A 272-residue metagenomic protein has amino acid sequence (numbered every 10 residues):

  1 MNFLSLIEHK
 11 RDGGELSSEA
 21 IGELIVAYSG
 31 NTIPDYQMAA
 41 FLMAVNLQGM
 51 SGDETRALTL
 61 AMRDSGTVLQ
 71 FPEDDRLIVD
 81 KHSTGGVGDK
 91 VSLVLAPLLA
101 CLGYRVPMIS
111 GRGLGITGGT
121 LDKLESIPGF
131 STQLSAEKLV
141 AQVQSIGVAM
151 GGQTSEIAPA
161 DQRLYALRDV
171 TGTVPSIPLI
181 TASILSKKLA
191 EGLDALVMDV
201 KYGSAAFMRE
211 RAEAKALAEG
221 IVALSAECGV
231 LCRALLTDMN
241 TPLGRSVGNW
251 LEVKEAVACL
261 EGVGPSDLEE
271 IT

Functional and structural regions predicted by a protein language model:
M1-G88: Acidic, glycine/proline-rich low-complexity segments that act as flexible tails and inter-domain linkers
L6-H9, E15, D64, G103 (+2 more regions): Glycine-rich anion-binding loops and their surrounding alpha/beta cores
E19, L42, K90-V140, Q144 (+2 more regions): A glycine-rich phosphate/pyrophosphate-binding beta-strand-loop-alpha-helix module
A27-S29, K81-V87, V106-G111, L260-S266: A short glycine/serine-rich beta->alpha loop
T32-D35, G88-L93, P175, S266-E270: Short, conserved micro-motifs enriched in small and acidic residues
L77-I109, D169-P178: Glycine-rich phosphate/pyrophosphate-binding loop regions near the starts of catalytic domains
S83-G85, R112-I116, Y202-S204, M239-N240: Acidic, glycine-rich active-site loops and adjacent beta-strand->loop/helix elements that engage anionic groups
